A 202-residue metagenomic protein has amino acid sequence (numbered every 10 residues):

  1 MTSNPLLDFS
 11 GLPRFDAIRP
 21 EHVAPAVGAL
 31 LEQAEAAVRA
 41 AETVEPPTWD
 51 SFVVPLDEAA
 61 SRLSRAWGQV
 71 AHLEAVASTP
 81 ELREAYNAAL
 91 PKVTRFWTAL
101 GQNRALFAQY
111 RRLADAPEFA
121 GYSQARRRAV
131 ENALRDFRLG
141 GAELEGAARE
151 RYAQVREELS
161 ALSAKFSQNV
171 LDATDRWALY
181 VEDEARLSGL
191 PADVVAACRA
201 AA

Functional and structural regions predicted by a protein language model:
M1-A202: Zn2+-dependent metallopeptidase catalytic domains
